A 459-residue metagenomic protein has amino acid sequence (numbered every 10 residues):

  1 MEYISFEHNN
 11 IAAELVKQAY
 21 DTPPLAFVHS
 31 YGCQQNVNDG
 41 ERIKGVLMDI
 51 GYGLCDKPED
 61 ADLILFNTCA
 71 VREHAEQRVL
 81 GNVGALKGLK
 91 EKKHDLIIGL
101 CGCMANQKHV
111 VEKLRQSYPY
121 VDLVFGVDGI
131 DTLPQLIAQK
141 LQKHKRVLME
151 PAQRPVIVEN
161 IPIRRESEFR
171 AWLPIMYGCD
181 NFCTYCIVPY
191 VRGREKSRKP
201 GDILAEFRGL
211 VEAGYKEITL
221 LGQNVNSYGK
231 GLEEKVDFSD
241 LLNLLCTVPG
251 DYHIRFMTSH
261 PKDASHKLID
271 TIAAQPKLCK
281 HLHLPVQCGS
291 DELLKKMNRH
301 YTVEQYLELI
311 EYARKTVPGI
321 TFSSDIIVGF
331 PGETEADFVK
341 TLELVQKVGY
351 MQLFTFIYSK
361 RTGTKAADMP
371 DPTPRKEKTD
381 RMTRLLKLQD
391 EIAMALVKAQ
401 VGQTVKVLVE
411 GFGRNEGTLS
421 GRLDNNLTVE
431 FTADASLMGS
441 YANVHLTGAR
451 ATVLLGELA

Functional and structural regions predicted by a protein language model:
M1-Y228, K267, L282, E304-K315 (+4 more regions): Proteins enriched for Cys/Gly/acidic motifs involved in redox and nucleic-acid/cofactor modification
L65, C103, L133, L220 (+7 more regions): Residue-level signal for inorganic ion chemistry
A70-V71, R192-G193, L232-K235, K295-Y301 (+1 more regions): Short glycine-enriched, charge-decorated loop/helix-capping segments at active-site entrances that position
D95-L100, Q107-H109, E212-E335, Q346: Conserved SAM/AdoMet-binding glycine-rich loop
Q116-Y118, K140-K143, V236-F238, I272-A273 (+2 more regions): Short, hinge-like loop/turn segments at secondary-structure boundaries
E166-F169, C179-N181, L278, C288 (+5 more regions): Short flexible coil/turn linkers enriched for glycine and charged/polar residues that connect secondary-structure
T355-D371: Aromatic/acidic polysaccharide-binding cleft in carbohydrate-active enzymes
D368-A459: Terminal RNA-binding accessory module
